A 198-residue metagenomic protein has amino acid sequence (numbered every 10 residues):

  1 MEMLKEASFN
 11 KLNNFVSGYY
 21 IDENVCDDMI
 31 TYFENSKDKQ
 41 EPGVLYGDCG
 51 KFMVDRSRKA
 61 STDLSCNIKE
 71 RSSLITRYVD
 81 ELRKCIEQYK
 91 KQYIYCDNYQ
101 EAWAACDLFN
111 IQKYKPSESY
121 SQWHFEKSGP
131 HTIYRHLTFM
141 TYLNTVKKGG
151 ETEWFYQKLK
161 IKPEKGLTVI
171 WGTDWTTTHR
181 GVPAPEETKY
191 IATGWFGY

Functional and structural regions predicted by a protein language model:
M1-T168, T176-Y198: Fe(II)/2-oxoglutarate oxygenase catalytic core
